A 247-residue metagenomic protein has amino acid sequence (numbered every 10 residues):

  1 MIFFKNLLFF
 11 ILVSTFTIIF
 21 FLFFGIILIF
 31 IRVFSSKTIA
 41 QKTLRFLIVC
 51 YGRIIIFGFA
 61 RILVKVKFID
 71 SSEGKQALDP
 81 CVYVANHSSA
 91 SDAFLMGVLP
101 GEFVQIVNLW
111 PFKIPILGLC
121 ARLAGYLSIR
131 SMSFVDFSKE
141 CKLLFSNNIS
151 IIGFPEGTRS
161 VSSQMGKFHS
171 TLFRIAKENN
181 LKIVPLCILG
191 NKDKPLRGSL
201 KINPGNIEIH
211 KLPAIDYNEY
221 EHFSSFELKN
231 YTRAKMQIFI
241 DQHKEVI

Functional and structural regions predicted by a protein language model:
M1, K5, I69, L228-A234 (+1 more regions): Soluble, non-transmembrane catalytic domains of enzymes that act on hydrophobic metabolites at membranes
M1-C81: Membrane-anchoring hydrophobic helices of lipid-metabolizing enzymes
I29-V49, A77-S133: Catalytic core of membrane glycerolipid acyltransferases/transacylases, capturing the structured, soluble-facing
S72-Q76, K142-N147: Short amphipathic alpha-helix with an adjacent loop that forms part of the alpha/beta core around
S91-D92, F137, D193-G198: A short, acidic/glycine-rich surface segment
I116-G118, V161-E227: A cross-family acyltransferase "interaction/gating" segment
L144-L172: Catalytic-site beta-strand/loop segments enriched in glycine and acidic/polar residues
